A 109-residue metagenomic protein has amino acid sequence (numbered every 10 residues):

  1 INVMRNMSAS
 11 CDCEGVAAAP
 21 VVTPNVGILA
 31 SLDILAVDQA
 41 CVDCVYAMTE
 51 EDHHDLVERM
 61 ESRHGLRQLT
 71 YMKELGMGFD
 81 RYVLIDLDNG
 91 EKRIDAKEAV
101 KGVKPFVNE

Functional and structural regions predicted by a protein language model:
I1-E109: Extended, low-polarity segments enriched in aliphatic/aromatic residues
